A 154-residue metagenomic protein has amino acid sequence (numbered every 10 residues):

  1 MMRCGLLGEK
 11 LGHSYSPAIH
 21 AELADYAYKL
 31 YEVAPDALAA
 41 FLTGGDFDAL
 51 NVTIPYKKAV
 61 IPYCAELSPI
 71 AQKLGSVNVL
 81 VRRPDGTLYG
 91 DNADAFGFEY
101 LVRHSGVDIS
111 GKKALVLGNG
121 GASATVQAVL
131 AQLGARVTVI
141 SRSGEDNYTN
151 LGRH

Functional and structural regions predicted by a protein language model:
M1-R3, K112-K113: Residues that mark the start of a beta-strand
M2-S105: Phosphate/diphosphate ligand-binding glycine-rich loop within oxidoreductases
L6-L7, Y31, R136-R142, H154: Short, hydrophobic beta-strand segments that form beta-sheet elements in well-ordered domains
G8, G90-A95, V102, G106-V107 (+2 more regions): Glycine-rich adenosine-cofactor-binding loop
G45, S143-D146: Short, charged helix-to-loop "capping" segments that act as catalytic/coupling loops
D48, A135-R136: Short acidic/polar active-site loop segments enriched in Thr and Asp
D146-H154: Rossmann-like adenosine-cofactor binding region
